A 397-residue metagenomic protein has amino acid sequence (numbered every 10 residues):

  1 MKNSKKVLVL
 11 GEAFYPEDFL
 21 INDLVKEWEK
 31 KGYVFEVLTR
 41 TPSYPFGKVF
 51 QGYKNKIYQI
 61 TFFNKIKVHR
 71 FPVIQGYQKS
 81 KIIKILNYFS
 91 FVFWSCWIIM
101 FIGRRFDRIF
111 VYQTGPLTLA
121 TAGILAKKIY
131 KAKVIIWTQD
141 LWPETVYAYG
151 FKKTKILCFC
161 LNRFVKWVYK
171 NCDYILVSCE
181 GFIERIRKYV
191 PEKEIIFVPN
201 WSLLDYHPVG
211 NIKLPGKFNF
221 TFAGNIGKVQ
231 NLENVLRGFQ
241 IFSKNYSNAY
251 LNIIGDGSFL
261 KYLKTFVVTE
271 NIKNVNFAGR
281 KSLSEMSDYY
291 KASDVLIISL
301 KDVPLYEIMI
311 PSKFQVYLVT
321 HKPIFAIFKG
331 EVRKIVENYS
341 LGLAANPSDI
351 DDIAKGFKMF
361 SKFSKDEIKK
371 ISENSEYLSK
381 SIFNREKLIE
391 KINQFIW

Functional and structural regions predicted by a protein language model:
L24, T118, L125-I129, I156-I175: Membrane-proximal helix-turn-helix segments that form the acceptor-binding/catalytic region of lipid-linked
Y33, R187, I196-F197, W201-K217 (+1 more regions): Acidic anion/phosphate-binding donor-loop and adjacent secondary structure in glycosyltransferase catalytic cores
T41, G181, V198-W201: Carbohydrate-associated surface elements
K213-Q240, N252: Conserved donor-binding/catalytic core segment of Leloir-type glycosyltransferases
Q230, S282-Y289, D294-L318, F325-I335: Nucleotide-sugar-dependent
I254, K261-S287: Nucleotide-activated donor-binding/catalytic signature segment of Leloir-type glycosyltransferases, i.e., the conserved
R333-M359: Change "using UDP/GDP/dTDP sugars" to "using nucleotide sugars
S348, D352, K365-I396: A charged, aromatic-enriched C-terminal amphipathic alpha-helix characteristic of glycosyltransferases across folds
